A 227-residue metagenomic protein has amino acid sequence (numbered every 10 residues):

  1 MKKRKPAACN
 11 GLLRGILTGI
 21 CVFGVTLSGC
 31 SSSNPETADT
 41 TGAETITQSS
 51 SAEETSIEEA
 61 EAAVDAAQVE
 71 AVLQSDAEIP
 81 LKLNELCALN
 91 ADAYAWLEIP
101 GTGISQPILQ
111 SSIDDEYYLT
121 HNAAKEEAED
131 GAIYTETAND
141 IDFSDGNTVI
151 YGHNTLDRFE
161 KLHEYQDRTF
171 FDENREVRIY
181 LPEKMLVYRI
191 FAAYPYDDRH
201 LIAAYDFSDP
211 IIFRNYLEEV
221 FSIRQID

Functional and structural regions predicted by a protein language model:
K3-L17: Bacterial N-terminal signal peptides that target proteins for export
T18-V22: A composition-driven surface/loop motif
T26-G29: C-terminal motif of bacterial Sec signal peptides marking the signal peptidase cleavage site
S31-S33: Bacterial signal peptide processing site
P35-D227: Solvent-exposed, non-transmembrane regions of membrane-associated and secreted proteins
